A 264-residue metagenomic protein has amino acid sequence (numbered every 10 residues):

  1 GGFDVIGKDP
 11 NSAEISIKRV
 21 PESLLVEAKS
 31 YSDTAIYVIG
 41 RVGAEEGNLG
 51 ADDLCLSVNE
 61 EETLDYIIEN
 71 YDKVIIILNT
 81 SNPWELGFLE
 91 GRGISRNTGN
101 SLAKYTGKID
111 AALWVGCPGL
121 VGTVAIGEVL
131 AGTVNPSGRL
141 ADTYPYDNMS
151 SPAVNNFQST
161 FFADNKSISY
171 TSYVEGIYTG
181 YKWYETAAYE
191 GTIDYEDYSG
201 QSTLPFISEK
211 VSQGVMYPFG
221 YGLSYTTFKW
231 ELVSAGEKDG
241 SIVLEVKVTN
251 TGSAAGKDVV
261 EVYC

Functional and structural regions predicted by a protein language model:
G1-I6, N79, W84-I94, T98-K257 (+1 more regions): Secreted, periplasmic, or luminal enzymes acting at the cell surface/secretory milieu
K8-G107: Hydrophobic helix-and-loop "lid/oligomerization" segment in the mid-to-C-terminal part of catalytic domains
